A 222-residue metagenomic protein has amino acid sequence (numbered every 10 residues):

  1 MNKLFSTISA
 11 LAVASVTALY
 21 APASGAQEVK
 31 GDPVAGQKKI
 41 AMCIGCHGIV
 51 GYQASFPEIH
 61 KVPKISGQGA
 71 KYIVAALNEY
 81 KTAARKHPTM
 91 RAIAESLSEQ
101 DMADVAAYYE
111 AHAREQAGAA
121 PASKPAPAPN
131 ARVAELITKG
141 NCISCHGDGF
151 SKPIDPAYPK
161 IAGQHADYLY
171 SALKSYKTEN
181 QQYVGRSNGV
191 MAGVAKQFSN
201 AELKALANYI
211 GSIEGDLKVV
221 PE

Functional and structural regions predicted by a protein language model:
M1-A12: Bacterial N-terminal signal peptides that target proteins for export
A18-A21: N-terminal signal peptide c-region/cleavage motif recognized by signal peptidases
Q27, I49, I93, D148 (+3 more regions): Residue-level hotspots at or immediately adjacent to binding/recognition sites across diverse folds
E28-Q53, A122-F150, H165, E222: Sequence/structural segment immediately N-terminal to covalent heme-attachment motifs in c-type and related
P33, G51-Y80, R91-S96, I143 (+2 more regions): Gly/Gly-Pro-rich "capping" loops immediately C-terminal to redox-active cysteine motifs in periplasmic/lumenal
V50-P57, A83-K86, A111-A131, E135 (+3 more regions): Inter-heme linker and motif-flanking segments adjacent to c-type heme-binding CXXCH motifs in c-type cytochromes
I59, A70-G118, S123-P125: Extracytoplasmic c-type cytochrome modules immediately beyond a signal peptide or single-pass transmembrane anchor
E95-A120, V194-E222: C-terminal capping alpha-helices of c-type cytochrome domains
